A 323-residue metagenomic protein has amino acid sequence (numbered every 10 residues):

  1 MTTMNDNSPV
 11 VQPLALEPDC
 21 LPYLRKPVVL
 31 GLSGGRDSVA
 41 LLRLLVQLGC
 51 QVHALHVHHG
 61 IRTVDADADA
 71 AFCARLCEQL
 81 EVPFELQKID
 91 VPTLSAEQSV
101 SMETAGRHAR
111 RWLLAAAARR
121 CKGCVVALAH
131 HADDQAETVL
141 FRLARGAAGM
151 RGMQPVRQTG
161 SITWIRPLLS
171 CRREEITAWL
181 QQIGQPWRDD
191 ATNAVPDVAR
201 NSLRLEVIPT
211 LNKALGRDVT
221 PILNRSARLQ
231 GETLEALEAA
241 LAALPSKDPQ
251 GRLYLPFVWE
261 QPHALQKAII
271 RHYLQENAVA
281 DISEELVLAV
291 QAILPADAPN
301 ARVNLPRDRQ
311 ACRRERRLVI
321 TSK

Functional and structural regions predicted by a protein language model:
T2-D37, H53, V57, I89 (+5 more regions): AMP-forming adenylation/ATP pyrophosphatase catalytic core
T2-L205: Core alpha/beta nucleotide-donor-binding catalytic domains of modification enzymes
S101, R173, A214-L215, E235-A236: A general structural signal for short secondary-structure boundary/capping elements
A118-A132, P221-E238: Electropositive, surface-exposed helix/loop patches at the edges of structured domains that serve as adaptable
T177-R228, E232, R313-E315, S322-K323: Mid-to-C-terminal catalytic subdomains of enzymes that bind/position adenosyl phosphate moieties or nucleic-acid
